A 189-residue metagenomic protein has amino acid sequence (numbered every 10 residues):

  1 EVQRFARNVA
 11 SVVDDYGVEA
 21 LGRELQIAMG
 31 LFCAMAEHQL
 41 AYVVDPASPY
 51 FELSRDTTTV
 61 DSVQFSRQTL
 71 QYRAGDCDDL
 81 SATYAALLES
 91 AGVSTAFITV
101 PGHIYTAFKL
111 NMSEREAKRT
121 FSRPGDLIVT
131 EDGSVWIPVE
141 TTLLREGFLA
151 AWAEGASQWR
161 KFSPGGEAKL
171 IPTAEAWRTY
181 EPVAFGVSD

Functional and structural regions predicted by a protein language model:
E1-D189: A structural boundary/capping signal
